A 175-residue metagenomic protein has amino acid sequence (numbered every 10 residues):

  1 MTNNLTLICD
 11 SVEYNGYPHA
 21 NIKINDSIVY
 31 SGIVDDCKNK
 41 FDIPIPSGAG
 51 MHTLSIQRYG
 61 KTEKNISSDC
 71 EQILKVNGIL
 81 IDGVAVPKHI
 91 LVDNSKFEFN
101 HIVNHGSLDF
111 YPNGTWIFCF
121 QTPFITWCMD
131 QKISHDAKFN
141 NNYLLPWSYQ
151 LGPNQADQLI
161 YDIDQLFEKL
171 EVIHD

Functional and structural regions predicted by a protein language model:
M1-L5, A49-M51: Extended extracellular/luminal ectodomain segments enriched in beta-structured repeat modules
M1-N3, E13-N15, V86-D175: Activation corresponds to long, low-complexity, non-globular regions
T6-D10: Short edge beta-strand/loop segments characteristic of extracellular beta-sandwich folds
S11-V76, P87-I117: Beta-strand-rich ligand-recognition modules
